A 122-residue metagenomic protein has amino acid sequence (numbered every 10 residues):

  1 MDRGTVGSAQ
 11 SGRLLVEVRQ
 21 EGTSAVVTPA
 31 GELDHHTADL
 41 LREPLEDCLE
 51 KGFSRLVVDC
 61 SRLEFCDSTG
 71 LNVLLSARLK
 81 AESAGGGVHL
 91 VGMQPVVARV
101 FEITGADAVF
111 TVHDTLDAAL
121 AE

Functional and structural regions predicted by a protein language model:
M1-A9: N-terminal acidic, proline/glycine-rich, low-complexity intrinsically disordered segments
G4, L14-V16, S24-A25, R55 (+1 more regions): Residue-level marker of intrinsically disordered, low-complexity segments enriched for small/polar residues
G7, V27-T28, E50, F101: N-terminal non-cleavable signal-anchor helices
A9-E43: STAS-typified acidic loop motif
L33-F110: Amphipathic alpha-helical interaction surfaces in cytosolic regulatory modules
H113-T115: Short acidic low-complexity segments
D117-E122: A charged, well-structured terminal subsegment
